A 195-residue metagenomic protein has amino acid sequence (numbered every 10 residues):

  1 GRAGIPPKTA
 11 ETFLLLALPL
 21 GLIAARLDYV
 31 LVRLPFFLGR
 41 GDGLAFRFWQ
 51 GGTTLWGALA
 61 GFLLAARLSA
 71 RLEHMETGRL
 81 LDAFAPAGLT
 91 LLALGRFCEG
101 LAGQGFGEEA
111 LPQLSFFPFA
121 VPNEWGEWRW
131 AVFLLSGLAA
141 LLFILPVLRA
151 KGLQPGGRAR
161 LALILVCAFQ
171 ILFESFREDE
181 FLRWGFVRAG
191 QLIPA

Functional and structural regions predicted by a protein language model:
G1-A195: A feature for loop-to-transmembrane-helix boundaries and adjacent hydrophobic helices in multi-pass integral membrane
